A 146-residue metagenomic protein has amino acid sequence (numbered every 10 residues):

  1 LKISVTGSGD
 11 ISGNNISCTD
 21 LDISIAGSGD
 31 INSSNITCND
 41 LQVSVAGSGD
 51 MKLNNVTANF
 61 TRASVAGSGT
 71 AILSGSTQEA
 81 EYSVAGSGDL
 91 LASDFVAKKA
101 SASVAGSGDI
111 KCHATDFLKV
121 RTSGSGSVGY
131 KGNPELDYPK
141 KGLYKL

Functional and structural regions predicted by a protein language model:
L1-L146: Extended, compositionally simple hydrophobic/Ser/Thr-rich segments that build repetitive fibrous architectures
